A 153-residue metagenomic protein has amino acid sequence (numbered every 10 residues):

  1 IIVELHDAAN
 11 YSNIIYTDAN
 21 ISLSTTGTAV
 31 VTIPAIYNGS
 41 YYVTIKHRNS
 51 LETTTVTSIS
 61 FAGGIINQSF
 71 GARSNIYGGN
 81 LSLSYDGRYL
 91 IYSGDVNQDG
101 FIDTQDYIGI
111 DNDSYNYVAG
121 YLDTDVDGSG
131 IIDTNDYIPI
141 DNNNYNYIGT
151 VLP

Functional and structural regions predicted by a protein language model:
I2-H6, Y42-T44: Beta-strand signatures of extracellular beta-sandwich domains
V3, I21-T32, D136: Glycine-centered loop-to-beta-strand initiation motif
D7-Y11, R48-L51, Y115-N116, Y145-N146: Acidic glycine-/aspartate-rich tracts in secreted/extracellular proteins
A9-A19, E52-T54, A119-L122: Surface-exposed loop/edge segments in extracytoplasmic proteins
D18-S24, S50-N80: Structured interaction patches on ligand/partner-binding surfaces of diverse proteins
S22-T26, I36-N38, D103, D133: Surface-exposed coil/turn segments at beta-strand junctions on protein surfaces, enriched
T26-Y41, R48-N49: Short Pro-Gly-centered beta-turn/loop motif in secreted/extracellular proteins
G79-S84, V96-D123, D127-P153: Alpha-helical segments with a strong preference for the paired helices of cellulosomal dockerin domains
